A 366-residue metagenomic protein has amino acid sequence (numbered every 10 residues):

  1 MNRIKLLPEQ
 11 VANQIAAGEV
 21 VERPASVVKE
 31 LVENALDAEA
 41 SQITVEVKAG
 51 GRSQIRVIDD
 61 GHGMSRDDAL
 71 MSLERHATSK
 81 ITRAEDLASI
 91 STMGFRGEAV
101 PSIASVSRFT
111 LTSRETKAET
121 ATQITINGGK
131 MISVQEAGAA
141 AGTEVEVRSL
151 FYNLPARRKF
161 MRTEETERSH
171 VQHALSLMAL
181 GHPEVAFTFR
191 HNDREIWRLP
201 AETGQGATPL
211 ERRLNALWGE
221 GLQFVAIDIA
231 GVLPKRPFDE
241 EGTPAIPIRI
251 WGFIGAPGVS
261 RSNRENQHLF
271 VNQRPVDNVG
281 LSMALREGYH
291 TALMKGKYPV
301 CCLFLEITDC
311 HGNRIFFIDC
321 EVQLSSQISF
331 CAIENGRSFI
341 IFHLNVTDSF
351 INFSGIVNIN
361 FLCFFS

Functional and structural regions predicted by a protein language model:
M1-S325, S329-A332, R337, S366: N-terminal phosphate-binding caps/lids of nucleotide- and nucleic-acid-binding domains
V322, I328, N335-G336, L344-S349 (+2 more regions): Alpha-helix boundary/capping motif
